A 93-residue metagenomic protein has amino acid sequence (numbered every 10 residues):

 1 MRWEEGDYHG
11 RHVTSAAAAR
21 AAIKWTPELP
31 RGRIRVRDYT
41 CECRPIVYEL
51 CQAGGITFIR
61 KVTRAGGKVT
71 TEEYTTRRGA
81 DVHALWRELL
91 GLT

Functional and structural regions predicted by a protein language model:
M1-E42: Negatively charged, low-complexity tracts enriched in Asp/Glu with abundant Ser/Thr
T14-A16, P30, C41, Y48 (+2 more regions): Residue-level signal for the start and early helices of compact helical domains
R37-T70: A short, structured beta-strand/loop element
Y48-Q52, I59, R78-L92: A short, charged, amphipathic alpha-helix used as a generic interaction element across diverse proteins
T70-R78: A short, exposed loop/beta-hairpin motif centered on an aromatic-Gly-Thr core
